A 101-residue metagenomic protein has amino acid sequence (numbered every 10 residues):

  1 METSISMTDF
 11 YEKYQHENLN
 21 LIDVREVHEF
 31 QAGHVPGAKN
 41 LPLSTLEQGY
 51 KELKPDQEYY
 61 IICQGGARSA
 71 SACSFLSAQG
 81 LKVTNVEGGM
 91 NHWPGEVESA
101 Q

Functional and structural regions predicted by a protein language model:
M1-L19, V27-E58, A67-Q101: Rhodanese-like catalytic fold shared by cysteine-dependent sulfurtransferases and DSP/PTP-type phosphatases
D23: Phosphate-rich cofactor/ligand-interacting catalytic cores and adjacent structured alpha/beta frameworks
I62: Short, surface-exposed ligand- or partner-binding patches at beta-edge/loop junctions that are enriched in aromatics
